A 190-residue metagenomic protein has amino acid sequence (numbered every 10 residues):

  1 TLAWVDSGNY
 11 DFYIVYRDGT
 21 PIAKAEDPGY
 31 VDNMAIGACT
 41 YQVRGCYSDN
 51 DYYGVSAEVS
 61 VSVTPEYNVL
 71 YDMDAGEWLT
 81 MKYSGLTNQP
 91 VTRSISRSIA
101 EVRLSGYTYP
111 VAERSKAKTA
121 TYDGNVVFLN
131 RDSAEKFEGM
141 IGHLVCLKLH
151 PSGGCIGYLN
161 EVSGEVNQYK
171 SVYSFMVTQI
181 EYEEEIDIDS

Functional and structural regions predicted by a protein language model:
T1-Y10: Conserved aromatic anchor
F12-V15: Short beta-strand elements bearing conserved aromatic residues within extracellular beta-rich modules
T20-D27: Short beta-strand segments within Ig-like beta-sandwich modules, predominantly Fibronectin type-III
A25, M34-I36, A117: Surface-exposed coil/turn segments at beta-strand junctions on protein surfaces, enriched
V31-Y52: Beta-strand-rich modules
D51-V61: Edge beta-strands of extracellular beta-sandwich domains
S60-S190: Extracellular/virion structural assembly segments
